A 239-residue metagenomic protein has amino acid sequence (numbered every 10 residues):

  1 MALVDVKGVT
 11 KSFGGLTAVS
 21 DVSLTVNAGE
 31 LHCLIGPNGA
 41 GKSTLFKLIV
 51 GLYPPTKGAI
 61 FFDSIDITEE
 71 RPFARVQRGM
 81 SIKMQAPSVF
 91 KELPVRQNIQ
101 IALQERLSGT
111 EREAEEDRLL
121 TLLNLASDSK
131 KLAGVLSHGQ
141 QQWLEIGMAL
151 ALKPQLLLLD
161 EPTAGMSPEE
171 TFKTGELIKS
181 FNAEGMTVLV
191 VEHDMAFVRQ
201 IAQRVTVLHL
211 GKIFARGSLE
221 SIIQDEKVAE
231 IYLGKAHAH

Functional and structural regions predicted by a protein language model:
A2-H239: Glycine-rich phosphate-binding loops of nucleotide-dependent enzymes
